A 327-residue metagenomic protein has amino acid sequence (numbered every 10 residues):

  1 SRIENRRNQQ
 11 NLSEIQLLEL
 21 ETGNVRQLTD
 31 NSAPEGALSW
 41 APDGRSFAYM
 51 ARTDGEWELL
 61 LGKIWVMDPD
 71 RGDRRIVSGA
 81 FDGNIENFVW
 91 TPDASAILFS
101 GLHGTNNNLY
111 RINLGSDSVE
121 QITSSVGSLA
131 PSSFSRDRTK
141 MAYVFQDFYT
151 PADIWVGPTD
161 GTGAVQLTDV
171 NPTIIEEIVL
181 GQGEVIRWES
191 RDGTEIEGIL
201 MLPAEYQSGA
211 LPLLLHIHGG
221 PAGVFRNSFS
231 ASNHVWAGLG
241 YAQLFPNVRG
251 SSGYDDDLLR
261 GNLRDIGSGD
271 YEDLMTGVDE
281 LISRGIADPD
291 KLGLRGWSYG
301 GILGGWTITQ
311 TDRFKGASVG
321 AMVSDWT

Functional and structural regions predicted by a protein language model:
S1-E14, Q27-G36, M50-V66, I76-E86 (+5 more regions): A flexible loop/linker signature enriched in serine peptidases of the S9 family
Q16-L18, W65-M67, Y110-I112, W155-G157 (+1 more regions): Conserved hydrophobic/aromatic positions in well-ordered beta-strands
E19-G23, D68-G72, N113-D117, P158-T162: Short loop/turn segments that connect beta-strands within beta-propeller blades
R26, R75-E86, V170-V185: Surface-exposed loop and turn segments in beta-propeller and other repeat-based domains that flank or scaffold
R26-L28, A37, R75-V77, N108 (+6 more regions): Conserved beta-strand positions that form and line the central face of beta-propeller blades
P34, D43, N84, D93 (+2 more regions): WD40/WD-repeat beta-propeller blade-loop signature
L38-F47, F88-A96, S132-K140, S190: Blade-terminus and WD-like Trp-Asp/Gly-His loop motifs, strongest in beta-propeller folds
A130-T327: Serine-hydrolase catalytic core recognition
